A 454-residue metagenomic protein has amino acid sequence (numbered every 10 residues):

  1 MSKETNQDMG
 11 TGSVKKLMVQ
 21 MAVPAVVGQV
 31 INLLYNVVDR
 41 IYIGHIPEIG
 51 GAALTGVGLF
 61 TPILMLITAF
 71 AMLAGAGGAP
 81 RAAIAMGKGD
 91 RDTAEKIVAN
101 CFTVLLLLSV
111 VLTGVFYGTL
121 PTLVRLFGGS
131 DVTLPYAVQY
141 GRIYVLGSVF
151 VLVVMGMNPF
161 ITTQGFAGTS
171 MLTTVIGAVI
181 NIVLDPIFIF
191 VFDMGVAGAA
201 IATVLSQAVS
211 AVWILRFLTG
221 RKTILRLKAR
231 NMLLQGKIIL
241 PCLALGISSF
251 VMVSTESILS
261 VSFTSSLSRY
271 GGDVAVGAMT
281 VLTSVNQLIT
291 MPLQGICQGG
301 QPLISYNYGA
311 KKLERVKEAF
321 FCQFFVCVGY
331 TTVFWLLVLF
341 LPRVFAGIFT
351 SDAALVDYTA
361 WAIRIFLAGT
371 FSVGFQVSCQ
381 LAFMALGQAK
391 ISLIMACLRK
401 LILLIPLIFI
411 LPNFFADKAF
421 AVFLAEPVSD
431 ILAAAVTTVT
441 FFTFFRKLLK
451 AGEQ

Functional and structural regions predicted by a protein language model:
M1-P24, A82-V149, V191-I247, I304-G369 (+1 more regions): Short alpha-helical transmembrane segments in multi-pass integral membrane proteins
M9-I49, P62-G77, R81, L106-T113 (+6 more regions): N-terminal transmembrane alpha-helices
Q20-D39, I143, G177, S206-S210 (+2 more regions): Transmembrane helical elements of multi-pass membrane transporters/channels
V30, L34-L54, V124-D131, I187-M194 (+4 more regions): Helix-terminus/linker motif at the lipid-water interface of multi-pass membrane proteins
N32, N36-I43, T68-G75, A79 (+16 more regions): Alpha-helical transmembrane segments and their lipid-water interface positions in multi-pass membrane proteins
I43-M65, V132-Y136, V196-A197, I238-L245 (+5 more regions): Interfacial/gating helices of multi-pass transporter permease domains
L54-G114, V151-S170, T264, A278-L336 (+2 more regions): Small-residue-rich hydrophobic transmembrane alpha-helices
Y144-T162, S170-A178, A199-V212, Q294-C297 (+3 more regions): Short runs within selected transmembrane alpha-helices of multi-pass transporters and secretion channels
